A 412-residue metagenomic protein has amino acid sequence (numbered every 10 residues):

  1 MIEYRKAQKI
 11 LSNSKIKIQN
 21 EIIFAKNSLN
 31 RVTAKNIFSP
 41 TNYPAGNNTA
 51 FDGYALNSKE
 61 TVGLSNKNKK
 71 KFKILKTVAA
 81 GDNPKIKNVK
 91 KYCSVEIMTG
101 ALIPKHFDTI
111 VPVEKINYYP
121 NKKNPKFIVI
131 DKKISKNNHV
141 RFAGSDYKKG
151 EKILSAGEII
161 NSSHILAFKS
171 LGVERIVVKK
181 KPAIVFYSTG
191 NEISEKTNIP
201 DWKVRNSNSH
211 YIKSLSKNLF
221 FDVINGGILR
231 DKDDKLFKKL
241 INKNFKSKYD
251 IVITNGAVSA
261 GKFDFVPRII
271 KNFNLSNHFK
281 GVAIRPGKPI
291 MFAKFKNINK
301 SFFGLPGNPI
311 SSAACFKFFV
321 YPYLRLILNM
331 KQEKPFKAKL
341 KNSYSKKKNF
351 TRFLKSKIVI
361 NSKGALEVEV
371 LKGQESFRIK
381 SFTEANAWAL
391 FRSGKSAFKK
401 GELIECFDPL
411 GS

Functional and structural regions predicted by a protein language model:
M1-N66, K123, F142, Q332-K355: Short, low-complexity N-terminal leaders and the immediately following helix N-cap/first helix
M1-Y4, Q8, E174-L305, P309-A314: Helix-rich terminal scaffold detector
I2, E21-K26, N30, K35 (+4 more regions): Flexible glycine/proline-rich
I2, K6, N20-I23, N27 (+22 more regions): Conserved active-site and cofactor/substrate-binding residues in soluble primary-metabolism enzymes
Y4, K17, A55-N225, K372 (+2 more regions): Short, glycine/charged-enriched hinge/interface segments at domain edges or termini
L11-I18, Y119, L171-E174, I193 (+6 more regions): Change "in soluble alpha/beta enzymes" to "in soluble alpha/beta proteins
G46-N47, I86-K87, I176-V178, K262 (+2 more regions): Replace "in large, NTP-powered and nucleic-acid-processing enzymes" with "in large, NTP-powered factors and other
